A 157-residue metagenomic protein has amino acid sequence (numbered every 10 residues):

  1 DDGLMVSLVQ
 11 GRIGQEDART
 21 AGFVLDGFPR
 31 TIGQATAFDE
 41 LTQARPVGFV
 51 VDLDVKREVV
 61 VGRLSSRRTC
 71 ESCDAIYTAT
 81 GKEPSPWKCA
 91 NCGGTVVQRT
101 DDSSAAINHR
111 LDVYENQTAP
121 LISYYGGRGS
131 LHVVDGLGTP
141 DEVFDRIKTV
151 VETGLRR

Functional and structural regions predicted by a protein language model:
D1-R45, K56, T69-S72, R99 (+2 more regions): ATP-dependent small-molecule kinase phosphotransfer cores that center on conserved nucleotide phosphate-binding segments
D26, A44-R67, T78-K88, V134: Conserved phosphate-donor/acceptor-positioning beta-strand/loop module used by diverse small-molecule
L41, R63, C73, Y124: Residues that scaffold the ATP/ADP-binding catalytic core of kinase and kinase-like folds
S65-T69, K148-V151: Short, surface-exposed amphipathic charged segments that create phosphate/polyanion-binding patches used for binding
C70-C73, C89-C92: Short cysteine-rich clusters marking metal-coordination/redox-active sites
Y77, G93-V96: Cys/His-rich microdomains that often coordinate metals
T95-R157: NTP-dependent small-molecule kinase module
